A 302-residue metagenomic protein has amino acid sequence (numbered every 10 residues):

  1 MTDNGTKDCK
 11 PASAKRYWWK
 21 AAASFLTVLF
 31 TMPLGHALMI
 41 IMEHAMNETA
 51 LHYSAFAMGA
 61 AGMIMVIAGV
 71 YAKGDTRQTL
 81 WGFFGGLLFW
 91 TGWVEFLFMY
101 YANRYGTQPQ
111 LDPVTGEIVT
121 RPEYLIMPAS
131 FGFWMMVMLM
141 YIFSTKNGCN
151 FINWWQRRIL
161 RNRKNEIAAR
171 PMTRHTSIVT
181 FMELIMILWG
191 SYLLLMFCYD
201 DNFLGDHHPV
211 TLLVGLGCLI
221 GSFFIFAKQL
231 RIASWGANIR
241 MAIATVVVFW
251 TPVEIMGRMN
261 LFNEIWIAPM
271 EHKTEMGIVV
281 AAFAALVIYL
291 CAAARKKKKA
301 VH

Functional and structural regions predicted by a protein language model:
T2-T49: N-terminal signal-anchor module of multipass membrane proteins
M32-H36, A57-Y71: Central hydrophobic cores of alpha-helical transmembrane segments in multi-pass inner-membrane proteins across all
L38-A50, G69-D75, Y199-N202: Short, hydrophobic transmembrane alpha-helix segments
M46-G62, L80, D206-V214: Loop-to-helix transition at the N-terminal end of transmembrane alpha-helices
A72-A169: Membrane-interface helix-loop-helix junctions at boundaries between adjacent transmembrane segments
R121-I126, M138-A237: Long, contiguous internal "core" modules enriched in hydrophobic/ aromatic residues
G215-L216, A268-I288: Small-residue-rich transmembrane alpha-helices that serve as helix-helix interface/gating elements in multipass
V248-W266: Hydrophobic alpha-helical transmembrane segments in multi-pass integral membrane proteins
